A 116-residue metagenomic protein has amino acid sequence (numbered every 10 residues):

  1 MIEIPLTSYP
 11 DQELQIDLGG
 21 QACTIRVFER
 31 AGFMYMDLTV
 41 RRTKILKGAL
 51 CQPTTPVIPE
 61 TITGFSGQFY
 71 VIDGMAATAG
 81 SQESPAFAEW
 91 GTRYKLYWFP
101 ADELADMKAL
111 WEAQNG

Functional and structural regions predicted by a protein language model:
M1-R26: Short, charged/polar N-terminal "headpieces" of proteins
S8-P10, A49, T54, G91: Solvent-exposed, flexible loop/coil residues
Y9, Q21, R30, R41 (+1 more regions): Generic structural motif
Q12, M34, Y94: Short beta-strand/loop motifs in extracellular/secreted proteins, especially within beta-sandwich accessory domains
L18-G32, G64, E89: Short, surface-exposed loop and linker segments with low hydrophobicity and enrichment for Pro/Ser/Thr
A31-A77: Acidic, aromatic-enriched beta-alpha/helix-loop junctions
I58-N115: Acidic, low-complexity intrinsically disordered segments
